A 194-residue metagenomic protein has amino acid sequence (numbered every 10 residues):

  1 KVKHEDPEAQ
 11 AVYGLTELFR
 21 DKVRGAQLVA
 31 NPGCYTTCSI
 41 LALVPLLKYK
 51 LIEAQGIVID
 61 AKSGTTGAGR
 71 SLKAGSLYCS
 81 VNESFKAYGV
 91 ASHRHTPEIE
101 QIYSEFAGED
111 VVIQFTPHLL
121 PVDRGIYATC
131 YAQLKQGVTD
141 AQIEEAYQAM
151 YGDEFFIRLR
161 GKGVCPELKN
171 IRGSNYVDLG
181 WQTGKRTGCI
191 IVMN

Functional and structural regions predicted by a protein language model:
K1-V90, G108, Q182-R186: N-terminal Rossmann-like NAD(P) cofactor-binding subdomain of oxidoreductases, focused on the glycine-rich
A9, T36-I40, G89-P97, R124 (+2 more regions): Electropositive phosphate-/nucleotide-binding environments in soluble metabolic enzymes
Y35-T36, A61-G67, S92, P117-D123 (+1 more regions): Glycine-rich beta-alpha junction loops
K48-I52, H93, Q101-G108, K135-Q136 (+2 more regions): Generic secondary-structure signature for well-ordered alpha-helical cores
A87-A91, H118-L120, E167-I171: Short Gly/Pro-enriched turn/cap motifs at secondary-structure boundaries
S92-F115, L119-D123, Y127-T129: Oxyanion-binding "anion nests"
A128-N194: C-terminal active-site/capping subdomain that shapes the small-molecule cofactor and substrate pocket of enzyme
